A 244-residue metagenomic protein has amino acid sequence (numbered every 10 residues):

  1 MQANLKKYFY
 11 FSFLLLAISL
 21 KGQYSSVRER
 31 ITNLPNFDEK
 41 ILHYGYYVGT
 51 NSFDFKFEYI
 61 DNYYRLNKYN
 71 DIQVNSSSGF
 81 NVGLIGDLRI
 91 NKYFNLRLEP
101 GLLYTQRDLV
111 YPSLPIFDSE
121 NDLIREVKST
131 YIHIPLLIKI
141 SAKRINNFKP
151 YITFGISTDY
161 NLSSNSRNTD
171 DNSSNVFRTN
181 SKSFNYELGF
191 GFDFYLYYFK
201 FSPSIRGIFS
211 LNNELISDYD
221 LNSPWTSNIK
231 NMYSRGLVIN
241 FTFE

Functional and structural regions predicted by a protein language model:
M1-D38: Cleavable N-terminal export/targeting peptides
R28-E29, N33, D38-L42, T50-K56 (+3 more regions): Gram-negative (and chloroplast) outer-membrane scaffold detector with strong preference for beta-barrel transmembrane
I31-N33, N67-I72, S119-R125, N172-R178 (+1 more regions): Extracellular loop and loop/strand-boundary signature of outer-membrane beta-barrel proteins
K40-L42, S76-F80, K128-I134, F148 (+2 more regions): Residues that define the transmembrane beta-barrel architecture of outer-membrane proteins
N51-N81: Surface-exposed strand-loop-strand hairpins of Gram-negative outer-membrane beta-barrel proteins
F57-Y63, L109-P115, S163-D171, E214-N222: Outer-membrane beta-barrel translocator domains and adjoining extracellular loop/strand segments of Gram-negative
S183, F192, L196-E244: Predominantly the C-terminal beta-signal and adjacent terminal strand-loop region of outer-membrane beta-barrel
